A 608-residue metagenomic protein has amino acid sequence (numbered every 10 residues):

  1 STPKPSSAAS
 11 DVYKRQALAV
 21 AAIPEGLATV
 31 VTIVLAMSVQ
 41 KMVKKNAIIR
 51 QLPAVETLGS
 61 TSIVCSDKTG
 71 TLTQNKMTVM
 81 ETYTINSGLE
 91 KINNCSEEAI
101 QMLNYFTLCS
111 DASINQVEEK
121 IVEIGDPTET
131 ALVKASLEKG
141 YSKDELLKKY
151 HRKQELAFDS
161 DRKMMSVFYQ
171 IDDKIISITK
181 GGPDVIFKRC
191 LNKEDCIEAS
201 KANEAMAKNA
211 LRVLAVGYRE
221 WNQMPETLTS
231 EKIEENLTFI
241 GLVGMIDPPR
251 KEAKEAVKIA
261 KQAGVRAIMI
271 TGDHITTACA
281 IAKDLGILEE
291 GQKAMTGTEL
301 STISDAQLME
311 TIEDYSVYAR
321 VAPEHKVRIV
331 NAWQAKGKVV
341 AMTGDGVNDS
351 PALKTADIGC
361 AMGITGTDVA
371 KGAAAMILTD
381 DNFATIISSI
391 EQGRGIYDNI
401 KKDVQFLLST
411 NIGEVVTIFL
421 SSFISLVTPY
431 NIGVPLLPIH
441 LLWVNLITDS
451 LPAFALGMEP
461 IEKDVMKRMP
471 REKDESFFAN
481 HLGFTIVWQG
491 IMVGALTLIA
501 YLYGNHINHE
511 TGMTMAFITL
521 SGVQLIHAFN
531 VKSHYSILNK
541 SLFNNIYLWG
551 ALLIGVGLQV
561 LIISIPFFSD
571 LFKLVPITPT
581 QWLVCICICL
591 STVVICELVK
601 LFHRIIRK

Functional and structural regions predicted by a protein language model:
S1, S7-P470, F477-F478, I491 (+4 more regions): Conserved cytosolic headpiece of P-type ATPases
G413-E414, T485-T497: Core segments of transmembrane alpha-helices that mediate helix-helix packing or line hydrophobic substrate/ligand
I447-T448, V493, T514-A528: Generic alpha-helical transmembrane segments
H509-M513: Transmembrane alpha-helix entry/boundary detector in multi-pass membrane proteins
